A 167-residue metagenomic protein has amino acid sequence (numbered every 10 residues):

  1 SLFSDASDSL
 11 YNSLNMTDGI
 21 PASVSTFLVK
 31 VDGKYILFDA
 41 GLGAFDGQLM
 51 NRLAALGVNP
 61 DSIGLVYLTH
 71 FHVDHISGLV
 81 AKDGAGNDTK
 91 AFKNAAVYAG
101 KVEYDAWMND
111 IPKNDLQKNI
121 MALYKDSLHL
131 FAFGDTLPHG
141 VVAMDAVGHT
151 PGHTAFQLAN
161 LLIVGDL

Functional and structural regions predicted by a protein language model:
L2-A55, A155-L167: Conserved beta-strand hairpin/beta-sheet module of binuclear metal-dependent hydrolase folds, prominently
N12-T17, A85-G86, A143: Short, P/G- and charge-enriched loop/turn segments at secondary-structure junctions
V24-T26, K118, A132-G134, H153-A155: Short, acidic/polar N-cap/turn motifs at the starts of alpha helices
F38-A40, G64-H72, Y98-G100, M144-G148 (+1 more regions): Active-site neighborhood of phospho(di)ester-bond hydrolases with catalytic His/Asp-centered motifs
F45-Y98: Active-site metal-binding motif and surrounding structural segment of the metallo-beta-lactamase
L49, G78-V80, M108-P112, T154-Q157: A short secondary-structure junction signal
A91-D145: Metallo-beta-lactamase
S127, G134-D135, V142-V147, P151-L167: Metallo-beta-lactamase
